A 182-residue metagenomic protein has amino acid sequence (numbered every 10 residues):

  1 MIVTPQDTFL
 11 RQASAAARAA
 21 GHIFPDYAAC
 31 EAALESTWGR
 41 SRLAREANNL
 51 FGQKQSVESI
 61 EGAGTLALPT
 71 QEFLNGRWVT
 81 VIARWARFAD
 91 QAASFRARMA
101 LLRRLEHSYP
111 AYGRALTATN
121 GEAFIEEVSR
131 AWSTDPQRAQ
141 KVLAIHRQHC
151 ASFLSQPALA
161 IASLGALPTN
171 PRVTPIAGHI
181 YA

Functional and structural regions predicted by a protein language model:
M1-A182: Catalytic cores of secreted/periplasmic lytic hydrolases that degrade extracellular macromolecules
